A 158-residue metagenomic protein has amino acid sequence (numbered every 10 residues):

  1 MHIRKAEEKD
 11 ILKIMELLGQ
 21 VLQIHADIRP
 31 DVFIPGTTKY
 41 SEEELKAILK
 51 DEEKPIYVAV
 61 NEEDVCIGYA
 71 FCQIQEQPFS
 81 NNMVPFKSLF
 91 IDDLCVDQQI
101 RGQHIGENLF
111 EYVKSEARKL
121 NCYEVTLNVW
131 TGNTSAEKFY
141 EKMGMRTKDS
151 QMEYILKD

Functional and structural regions predicted by a protein language model:
H2-L17: A short beta-loop-alpha structural element at the N-terminal edge of CoA-dependent acyl/N-acetyltransferase catalytic
Q23-L45: Conserved GNAT-fold acetyl-CoA-binding loop/helix
E43-V58: A short helix-loop-beta-strand connector motif used in the catalytic cores of GNAT acetyltransferases and, in some
V58, V65-Q73, C95: Conserved beta-strand in the GNAT
N82-Q98, E153: Conserved acetyl-CoA binding element of GNAT-fold acetyltransferases
D93-V96, G102-S115, K142: Conserved acetyl-CoA-binding loop-helix of GNAT-fold acetyltransferases
E107, E111, K119, T131-D149: Conserved active-site alpha-helix within GNAT-family acetyltransferase domains
R118-N128: Conserved GNAT acetyl-CoA-binding A-motif
